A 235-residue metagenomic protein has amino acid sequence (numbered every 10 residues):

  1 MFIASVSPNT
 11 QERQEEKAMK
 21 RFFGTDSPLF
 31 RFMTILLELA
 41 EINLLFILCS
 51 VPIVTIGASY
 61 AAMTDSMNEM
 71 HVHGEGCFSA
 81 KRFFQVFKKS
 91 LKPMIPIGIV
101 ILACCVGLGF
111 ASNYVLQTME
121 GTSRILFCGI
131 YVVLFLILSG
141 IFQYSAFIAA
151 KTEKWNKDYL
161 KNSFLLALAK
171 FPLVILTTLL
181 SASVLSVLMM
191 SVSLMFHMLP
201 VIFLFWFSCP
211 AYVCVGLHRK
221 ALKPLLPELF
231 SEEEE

Functional and structural regions predicted by a protein language model:
F2-Y131, L138-E235: Helix-coil boundary and N-terminal low-complexity module in membrane systems
